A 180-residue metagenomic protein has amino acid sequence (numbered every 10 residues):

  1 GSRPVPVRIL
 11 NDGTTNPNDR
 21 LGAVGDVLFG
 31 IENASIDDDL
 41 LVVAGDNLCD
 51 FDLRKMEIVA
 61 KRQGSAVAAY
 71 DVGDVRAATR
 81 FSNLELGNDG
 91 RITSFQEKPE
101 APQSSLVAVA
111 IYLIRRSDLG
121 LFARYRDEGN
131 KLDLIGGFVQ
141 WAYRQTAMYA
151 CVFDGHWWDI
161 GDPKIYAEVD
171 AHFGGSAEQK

Functional and structural regions predicted by a protein language model:
G1-G87: Conserved beta-loop-beta/alpha segment of the NTase-like Rossmann-fold superfamily that binds/positions NTPs
L48, E57-I58, N88-Q179: Catalytic-core segments of class I nucleotidyltransferases/pyrophosphorylases that form NMP-activated intermediates
